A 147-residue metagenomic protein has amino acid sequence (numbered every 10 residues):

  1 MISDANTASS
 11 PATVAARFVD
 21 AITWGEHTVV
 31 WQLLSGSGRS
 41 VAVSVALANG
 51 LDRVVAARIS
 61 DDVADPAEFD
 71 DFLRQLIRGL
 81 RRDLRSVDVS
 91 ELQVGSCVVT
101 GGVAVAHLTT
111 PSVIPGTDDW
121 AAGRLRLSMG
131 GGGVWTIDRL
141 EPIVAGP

Functional and structural regions predicted by a protein language model:
M1-S10, D83-E91, V98-V99, A121-L125 (+1 more regions): Short secondary-structure boundary segments
M1-V45: Short, low-complexity N-terminal intrinsically disordered segments enriched in polar/charged residues
R17, W24, D65, S128-M129: Intrinsically disordered, low-complexity regions enriched in Ser/Pro/Gly/Gln/His and often acidic
E26, R39, I77-L80, I143: Amphipathic alpha-helical interaction segments
L34, V43-A46, G50, R85 (+2 more regions): Generic preference for flexible, low-structure residues
G50-D118: Surface-exposed, charged secondary-structure patches
G95-P147: Short beta-strand edge/turn micro-motifs at domain boundaries
